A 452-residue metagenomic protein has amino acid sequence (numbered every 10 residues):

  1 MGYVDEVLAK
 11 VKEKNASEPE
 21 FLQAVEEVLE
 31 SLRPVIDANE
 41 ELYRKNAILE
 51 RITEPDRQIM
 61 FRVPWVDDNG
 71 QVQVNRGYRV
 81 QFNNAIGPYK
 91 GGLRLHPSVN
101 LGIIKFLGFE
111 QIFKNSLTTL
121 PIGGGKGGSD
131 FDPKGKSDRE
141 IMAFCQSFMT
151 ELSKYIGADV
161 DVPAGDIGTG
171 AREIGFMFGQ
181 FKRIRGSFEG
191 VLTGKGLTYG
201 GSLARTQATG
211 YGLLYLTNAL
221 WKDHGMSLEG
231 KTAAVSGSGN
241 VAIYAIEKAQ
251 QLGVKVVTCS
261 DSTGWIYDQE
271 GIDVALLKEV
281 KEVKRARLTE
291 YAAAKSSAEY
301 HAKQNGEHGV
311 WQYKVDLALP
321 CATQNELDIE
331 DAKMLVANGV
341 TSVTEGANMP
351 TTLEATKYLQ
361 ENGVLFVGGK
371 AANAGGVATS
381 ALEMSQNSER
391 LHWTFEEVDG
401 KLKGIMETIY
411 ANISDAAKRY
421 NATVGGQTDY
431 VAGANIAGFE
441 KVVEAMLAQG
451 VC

Functional and structural regions predicted by a protein language model:
M1-L203, K441-Q449: N-terminal ligand-binding/catalytic initiation module
G2, A16-Q23, E27, Y43 (+23 more regions): Conserved active-site and cofactor/substrate-binding residues in soluble primary-metabolism enzymes
G2-A24, L220, V336-C452: Adenosine-phosphate binding glycine-rich loop
I104-L107, M177, L213-W221, A245 (+2 more regions): Buried hydrophobic packing segments
F106, V160-A164, S187-L192, T258-D261 (+4 more regions): General beta-strand structural signal in soluble alpha/beta enzymes
G196, G201-K314: Glycine-rich phosphate/diphosphate-binding loop of Rossmann-like nucleotide-binding domains
G264-F366, A371: Rossmann-like adenosine-cofactor binding region
